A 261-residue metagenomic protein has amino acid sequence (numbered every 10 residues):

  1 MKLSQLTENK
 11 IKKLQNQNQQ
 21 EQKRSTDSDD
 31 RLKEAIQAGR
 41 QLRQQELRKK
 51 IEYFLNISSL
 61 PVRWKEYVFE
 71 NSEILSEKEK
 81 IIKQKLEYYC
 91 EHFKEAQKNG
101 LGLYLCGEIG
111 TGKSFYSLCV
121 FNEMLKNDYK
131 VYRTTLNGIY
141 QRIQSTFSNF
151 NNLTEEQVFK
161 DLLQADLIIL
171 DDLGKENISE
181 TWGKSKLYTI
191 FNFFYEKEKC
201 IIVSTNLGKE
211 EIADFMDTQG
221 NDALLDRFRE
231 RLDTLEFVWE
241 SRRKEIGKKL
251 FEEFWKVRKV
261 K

Functional and structural regions predicted by a protein language model:
M1-I81, K244-K261: A short, basic N-terminal segment
E73-L103: Pre-Walker A (pre-P-loop) alpha-helix and adjacent loop at the N terminus of AAA/AAA+ ATPase modules, a conserved
E95-S117: Walker A/P-loop nucleotide-binding motif
G100-Y104, V131, L167, C200: Residue-level preference for the first positions of well-ordered beta-strands
F121-Y132: Post-Walker A helix-loop "phosphate-sensing" segment adjacent to the P-loop in P-loop NTPases
R133-I139, I143: A short hydrophobic beta-strand->loop->alpha-helix junction that borders the nucleotide-binding pocket of P-loop NTPases
Q144-Y195, K199: Conserved nucleotide-sensing/catalytic segment adjacent to the nucleotide-binding pocket in NTP-handling enzymes
K175-K261: Replace "adjacent to P-loop NTPase cores in ATP/GTP-dependent enzymes" with "adjacent to NTP-binding cores
